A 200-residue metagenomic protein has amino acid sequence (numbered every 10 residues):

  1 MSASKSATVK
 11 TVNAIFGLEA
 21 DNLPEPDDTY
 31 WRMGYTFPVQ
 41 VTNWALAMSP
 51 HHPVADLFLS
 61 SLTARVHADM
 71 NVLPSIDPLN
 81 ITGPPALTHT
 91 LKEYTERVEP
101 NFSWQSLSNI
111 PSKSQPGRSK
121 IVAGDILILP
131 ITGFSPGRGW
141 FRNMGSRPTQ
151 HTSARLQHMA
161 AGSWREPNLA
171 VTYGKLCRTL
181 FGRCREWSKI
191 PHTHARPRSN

Functional and structural regions predicted by a protein language model:
S2-N200: Glycosyltransferase-associated regions of secretory-pathway enzymes, highlighting luminal stem/catalytic domains
